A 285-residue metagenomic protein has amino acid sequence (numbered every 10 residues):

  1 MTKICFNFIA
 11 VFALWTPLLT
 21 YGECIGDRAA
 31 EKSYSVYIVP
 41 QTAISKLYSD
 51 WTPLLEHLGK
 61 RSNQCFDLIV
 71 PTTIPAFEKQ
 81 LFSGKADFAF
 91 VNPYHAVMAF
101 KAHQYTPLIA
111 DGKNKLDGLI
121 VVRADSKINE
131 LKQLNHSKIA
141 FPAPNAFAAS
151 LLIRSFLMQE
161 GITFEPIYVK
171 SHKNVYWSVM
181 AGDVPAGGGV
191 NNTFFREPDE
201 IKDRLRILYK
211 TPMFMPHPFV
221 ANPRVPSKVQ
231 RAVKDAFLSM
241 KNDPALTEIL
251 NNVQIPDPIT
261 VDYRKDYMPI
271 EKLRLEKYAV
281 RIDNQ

Functional and structural regions predicted by a protein language model:
M1-I4: Positively charged n-region of N-terminal signal peptides that target proteins for export
N7-P17: Bacterial N-terminal signal peptides
C24-H95: Extracytoplasmic small-molecule ligand-binding "clamshell" domains of the periplasmic binding protein/Venus flytrap
C24-I38, T42-P53, V220-Q285: An extracytoplasmic/periplasmic, membrane-proximal ligand-sensing/linker region
K32-P40, L47, K132-A149: Short loop->beta-strand "edge-of-pocket" segments that line small-molecule binding or catalytic clefts across diverse
P75-A89, A102-H103, K132, K173-G188 (+1 more regions): Short helices/loops that flank or line small-molecule/ion binding pockets
P107-E130, P218-N222: Hydrophobic/proline-rich hinge and linker segments of small-molecule sensing/allosteric domains, predominantly
S126, S137-D235: Pocket-lining segment of extracytoplasmic ligand-binding domains
